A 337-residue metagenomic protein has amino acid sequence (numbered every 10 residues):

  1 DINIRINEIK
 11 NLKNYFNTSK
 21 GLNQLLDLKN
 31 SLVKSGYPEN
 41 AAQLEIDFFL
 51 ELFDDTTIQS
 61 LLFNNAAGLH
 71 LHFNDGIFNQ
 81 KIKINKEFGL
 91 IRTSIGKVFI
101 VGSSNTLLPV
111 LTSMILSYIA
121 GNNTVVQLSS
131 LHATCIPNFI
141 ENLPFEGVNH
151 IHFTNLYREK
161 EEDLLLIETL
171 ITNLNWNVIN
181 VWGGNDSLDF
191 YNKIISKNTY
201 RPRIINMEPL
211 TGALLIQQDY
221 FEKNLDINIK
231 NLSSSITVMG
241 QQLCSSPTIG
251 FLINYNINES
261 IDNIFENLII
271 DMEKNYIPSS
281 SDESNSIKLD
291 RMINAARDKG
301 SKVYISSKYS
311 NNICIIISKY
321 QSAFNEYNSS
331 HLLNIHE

Functional and structural regions predicted by a protein language model:
D1-T93: N-terminal Rossmann-like NAD(P)+-binding subdomain of aldehyde/semialdehyde dehydrogenases
K13-K20, F53, G147, I195 (+3 more regions): Structural signal for hydrophobic packing residues in well-ordered secondary-structure cores of soluble enzyme domains
F53, F73, G102, Q217-Q218 (+2 more regions): Pocket-edge structural micro-motifs
D75-T237, N258: Rossmann-like NAD(P) dinucleotide-binding subdomain of oxidoreductase/dehydrogenase enzymes
K230, T237-E337: NAD(P)-dependent aldehyde/semialdehyde dehydrogenase
